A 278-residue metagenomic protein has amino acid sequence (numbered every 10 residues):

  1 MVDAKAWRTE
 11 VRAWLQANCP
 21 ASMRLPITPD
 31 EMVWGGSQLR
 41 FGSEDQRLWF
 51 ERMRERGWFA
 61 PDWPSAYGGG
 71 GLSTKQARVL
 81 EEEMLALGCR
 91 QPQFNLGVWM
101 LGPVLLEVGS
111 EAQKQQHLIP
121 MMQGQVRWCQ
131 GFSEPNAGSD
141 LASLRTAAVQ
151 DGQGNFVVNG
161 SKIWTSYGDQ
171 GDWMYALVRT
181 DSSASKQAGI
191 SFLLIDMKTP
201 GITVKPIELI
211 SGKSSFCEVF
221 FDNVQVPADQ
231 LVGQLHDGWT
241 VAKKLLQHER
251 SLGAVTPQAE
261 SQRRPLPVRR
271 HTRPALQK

Functional and structural regions predicted by a protein language model:
M1-N95, Q113-P120, A254, R269-L276: Amphipathic, small/basic residue-rich leader segments at the start of a protein or domain
A4, G57, P64, L80 (+6 more regions): Buried hydrophobic positions in well-ordered alpha/beta secondary-structure cores of metabolic enzymes
A6, I202-K278: Glycine-rich beta->alpha junctions and the first turn(s) of the following alpha-helix
G57, L80-L85, V178, L194-T199 (+1 more regions): Short Ser/Thr-interspersed hydrophobic loop/turn segments at strand-loop and sheet-helix junctions that line or gate
Q93-A112, G138, G152: N-terminal glycine-rich flavin-associated loop
G124-F132, L177: A short, Trp-centered hydrophobic/proline-enriched beta-strand micro-motif
A137-D140, F156: Hydrophobic, small-residue-rich alpha-helical packing segments that form membrane-like cores
R145, N155-K205: A short core secondary-structure module
